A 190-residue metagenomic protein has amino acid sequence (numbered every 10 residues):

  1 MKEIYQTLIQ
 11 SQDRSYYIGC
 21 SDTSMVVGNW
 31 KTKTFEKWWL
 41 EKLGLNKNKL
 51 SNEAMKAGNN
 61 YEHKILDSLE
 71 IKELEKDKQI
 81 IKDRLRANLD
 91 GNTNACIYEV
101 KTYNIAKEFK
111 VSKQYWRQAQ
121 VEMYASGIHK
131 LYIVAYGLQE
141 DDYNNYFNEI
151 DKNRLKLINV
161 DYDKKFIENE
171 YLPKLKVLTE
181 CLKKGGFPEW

Functional and structural regions predicted by a protein language model:
M1, E189-W190: C-terminal end-of-chain micro-motif
M1-K64, S68: Charged, glycine-rich intrinsically disordered N-terminal tails and low-complexity linkers that flank
E73-P188: Nucleic-acid nuclease catalytic cores
